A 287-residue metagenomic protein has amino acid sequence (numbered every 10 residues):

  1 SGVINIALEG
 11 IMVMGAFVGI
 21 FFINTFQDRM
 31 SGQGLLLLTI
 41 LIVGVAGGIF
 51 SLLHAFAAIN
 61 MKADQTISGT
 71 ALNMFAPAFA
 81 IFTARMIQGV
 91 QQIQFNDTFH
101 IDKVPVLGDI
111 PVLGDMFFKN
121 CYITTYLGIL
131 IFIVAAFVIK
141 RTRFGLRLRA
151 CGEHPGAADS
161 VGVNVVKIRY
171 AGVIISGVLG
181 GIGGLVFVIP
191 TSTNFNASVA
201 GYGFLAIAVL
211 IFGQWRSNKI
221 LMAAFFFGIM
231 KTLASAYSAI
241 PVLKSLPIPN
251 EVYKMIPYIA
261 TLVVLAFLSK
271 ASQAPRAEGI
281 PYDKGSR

Functional and structural regions predicted by a protein language model:
S1-R29, I40-V45, I49-T66, I211-Q214: Single transmembrane alpha-helix segments in multi-pass membrane proteins
G10, L37-V45, T66-I67, Y126-L127 (+3 more regions): Hydrophobic alpha-helical transmembrane segments
A16-I20, P77-A78, T125-V138, V173-G183 (+3 more regions): Hydrophobic core segments of alpha-helical transmembrane domains in multi-pass membrane transport and ion-translocation
I23, P77-I93, G180, G184-V188 (+3 more regions): Juxtamembrane/transmembrane-helix interface segments of polytopic membrane transporters
A76-R141, V242-V252, S272, A277-R287: Transmembrane helix-bundle core of multi-pass membrane transporters and related energy-transducing complexes
F117-N194, S217-N218, M222: Helix-loop-helix "hairpin" substructures at the membrane interface of multi-pass membrane proteins
E153-K167, Y237-R287: Cytosolic-side transmembrane-helix boundaries in multi-pass membrane proteins
P190-Y258: Transmembrane alpha-helical segments in multi-pass inner-membrane proteins
